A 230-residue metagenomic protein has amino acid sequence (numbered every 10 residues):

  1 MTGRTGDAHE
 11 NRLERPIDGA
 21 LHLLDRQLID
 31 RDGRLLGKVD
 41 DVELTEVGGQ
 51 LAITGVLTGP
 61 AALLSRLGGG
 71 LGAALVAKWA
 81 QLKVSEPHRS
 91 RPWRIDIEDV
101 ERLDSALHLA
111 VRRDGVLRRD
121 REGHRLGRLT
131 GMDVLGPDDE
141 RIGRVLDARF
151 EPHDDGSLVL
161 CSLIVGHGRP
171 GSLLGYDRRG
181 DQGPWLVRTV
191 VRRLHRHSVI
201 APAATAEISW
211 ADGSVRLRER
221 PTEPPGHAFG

Functional and structural regions predicted by a protein language model:
M1-G230: Peripheral interaction segments used for macromolecular assembly
